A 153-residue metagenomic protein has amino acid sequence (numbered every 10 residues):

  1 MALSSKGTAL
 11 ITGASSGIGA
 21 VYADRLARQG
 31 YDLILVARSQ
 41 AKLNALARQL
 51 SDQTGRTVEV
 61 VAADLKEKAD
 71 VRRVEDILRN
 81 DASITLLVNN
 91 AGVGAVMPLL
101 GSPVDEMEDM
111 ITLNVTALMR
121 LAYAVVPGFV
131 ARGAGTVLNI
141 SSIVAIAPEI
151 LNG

Functional and structural regions predicted by a protein language model:
S15-S16: Conserved glycine-rich cofactor-binding loop
Q29-L46: Conserved glycine-rich Rossmann-like NAD(P)H-binding loop of the short-chain dehydrogenase/reductase
Q40-A41, A62-R73, V104: The beta1-alpha1 cofactor-binding region of Rossmann-like NAD(H)/NADP(H)-dependent oxidoreductases
V88, L121-V125, N139: Hydrophobic positions on the long internal alpha-helix of Rossmann-like NAD(P)-dependent oxidoreductase domains
N90-A95: Conserved NAD(P)H cofactor-binding loop of Rossmann-fold oxidoreductase domains
P98-L100, E106-I111: Substrate-binding pocket helix/loop in short-chain dehydrogenase/reductase
S142: Residue(s) in the substrate-gating loop at a strand-loop-helix junction that position the organic substrate next
